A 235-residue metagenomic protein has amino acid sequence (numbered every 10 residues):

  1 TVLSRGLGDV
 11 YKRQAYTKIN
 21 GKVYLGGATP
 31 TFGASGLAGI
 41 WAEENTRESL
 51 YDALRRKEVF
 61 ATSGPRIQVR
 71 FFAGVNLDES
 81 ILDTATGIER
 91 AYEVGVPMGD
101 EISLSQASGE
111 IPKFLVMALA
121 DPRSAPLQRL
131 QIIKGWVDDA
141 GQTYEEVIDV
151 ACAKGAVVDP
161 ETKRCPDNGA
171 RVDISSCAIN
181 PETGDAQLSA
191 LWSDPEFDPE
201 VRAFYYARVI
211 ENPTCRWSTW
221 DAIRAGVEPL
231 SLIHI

Functional and structural regions predicted by a protein language model:
T1-L7, Y11, I233-H234: Single conserved hydrophobic/aromatic residue that forms the stacking wall/gate of nucleotide- or nucleobase-binding
K12, K18, V23-M98, R129 (+1 more regions): Catalytic cores of secreted or luminal carbohydrate-active enzymes
E101-P122: Contiguous beta-strand segments within globular domains
L127-A153, V157-D167: Extended low-complexity, serine/threonine- and proline-enriched intrinsically disordered segments
I132, V201-E211: Short, aromatic- and glycine-rich surface loops/edge beta-strands on solvent-exposed regions
K154-L191: Extended, solvent-exposed segments with strong compositional bias
N180-Q187, S218-L232: Active-site pocket scaffolds in enzymes
I210-T219: Short acidic/polar inter-strand loop motif in beta-rich domains
